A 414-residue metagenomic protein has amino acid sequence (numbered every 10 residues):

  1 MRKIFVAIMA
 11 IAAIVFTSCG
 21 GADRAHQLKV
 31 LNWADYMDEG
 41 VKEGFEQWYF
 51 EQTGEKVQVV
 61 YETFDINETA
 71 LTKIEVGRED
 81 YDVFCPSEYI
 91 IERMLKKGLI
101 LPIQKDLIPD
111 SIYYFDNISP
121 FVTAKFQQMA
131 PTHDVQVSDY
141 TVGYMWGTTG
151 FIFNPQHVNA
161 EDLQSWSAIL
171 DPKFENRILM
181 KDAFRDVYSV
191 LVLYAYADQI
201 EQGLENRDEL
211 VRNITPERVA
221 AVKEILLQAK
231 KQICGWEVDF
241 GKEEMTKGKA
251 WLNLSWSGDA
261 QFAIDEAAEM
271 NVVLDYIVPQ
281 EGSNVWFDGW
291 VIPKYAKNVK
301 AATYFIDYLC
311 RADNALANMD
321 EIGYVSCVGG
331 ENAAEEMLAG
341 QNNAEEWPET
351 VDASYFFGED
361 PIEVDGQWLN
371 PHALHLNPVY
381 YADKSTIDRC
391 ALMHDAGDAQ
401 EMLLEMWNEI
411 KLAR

Functional and structural regions predicted by a protein language model:
M1-Q27, R414: Short, low-complexity disordered leader/linker segments with a strong preference for bacterial N-terminal type II
G21-K97: Early extracytoplasmic/lumenal segment of secretory-pathway proteins
A34-E39, L95-K249, A263: Extracytoplasmic ligand-binding site segments that recognize negatively charged/polar headgroups
F64, P86, M180, W236 (+1 more regions): Short beta-strand and adjacent tight-turn residues that come in two discontinuous sequence segments and form the edges
L95-I103, Q136-S138, A263-V278, N343-E349: Ligand-binding "clamshell"
Q232-Y295: Extracytoplasmic/periplasmic substrate-binding proteins
P293-V379: Mature extracytoplasmic/periplasmic domains
E363-R414: Conserved C-terminal helix/tail region of periplasmic/extracytoplasmic solute-binding proteins
